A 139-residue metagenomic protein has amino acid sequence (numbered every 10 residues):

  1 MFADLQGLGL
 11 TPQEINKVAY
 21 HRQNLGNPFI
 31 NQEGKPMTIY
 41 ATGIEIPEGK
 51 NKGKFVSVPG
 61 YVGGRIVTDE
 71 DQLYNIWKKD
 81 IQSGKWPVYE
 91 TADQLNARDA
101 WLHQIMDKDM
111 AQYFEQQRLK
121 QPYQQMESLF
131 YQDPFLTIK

Functional and structural regions predicted by a protein language model:
M1-K139: Charge-dense, intrinsically disordered terminal/linker segments
